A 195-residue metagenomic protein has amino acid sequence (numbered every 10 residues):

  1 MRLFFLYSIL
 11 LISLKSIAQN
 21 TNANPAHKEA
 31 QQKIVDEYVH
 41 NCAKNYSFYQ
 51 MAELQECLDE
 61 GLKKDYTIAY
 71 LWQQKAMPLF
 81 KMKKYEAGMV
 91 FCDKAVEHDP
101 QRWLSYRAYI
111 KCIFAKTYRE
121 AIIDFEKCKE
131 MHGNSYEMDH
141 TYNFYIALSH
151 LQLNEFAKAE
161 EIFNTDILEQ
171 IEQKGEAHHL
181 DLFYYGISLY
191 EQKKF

Functional and structural regions predicted by a protein language model:
A18-Q74, V90: N-terminal leader/linker segments that initiate helical-solenoid repeat arrays
Q32, Y66, H98, E137-D139 (+1 more regions): Residue signature of alpha-solenoid helical repeat architecture, marking inter-repeat boundaries and helix-start
F48, M82, F114-A115, L153 (+1 more regions): Structural motif corresponding to the intra-repeat A-B loop/turn of tetratricopeptide repeats
Q50-M51, Y85, T117-Y118, F156 (+1 more regions): TPR-repeat structural position
L71, W103-S105, M138, Y142 (+2 more regions): TPR alpha-solenoid repeat register
Q74, Y106, Y145, Q152 (+2 more regions): "A position-specific structural signal for the A-helix of alpha-solenoid helical repeats
M77, Y109-K111, L148, I187: Residue-level recognition of tetratricopeptide repeat
